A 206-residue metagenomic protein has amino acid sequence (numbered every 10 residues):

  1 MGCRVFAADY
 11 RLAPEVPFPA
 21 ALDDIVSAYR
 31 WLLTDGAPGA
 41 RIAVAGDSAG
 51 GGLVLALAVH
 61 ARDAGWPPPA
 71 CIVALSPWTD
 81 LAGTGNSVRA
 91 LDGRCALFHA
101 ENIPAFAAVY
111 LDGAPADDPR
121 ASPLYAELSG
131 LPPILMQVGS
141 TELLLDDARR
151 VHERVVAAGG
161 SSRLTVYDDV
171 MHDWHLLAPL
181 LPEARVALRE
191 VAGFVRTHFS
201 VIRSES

Functional and structural regions predicted by a protein language model:
M1-S206: Alpha/beta-hydrolase superfamily serine-hydrolase fold, recognizing
